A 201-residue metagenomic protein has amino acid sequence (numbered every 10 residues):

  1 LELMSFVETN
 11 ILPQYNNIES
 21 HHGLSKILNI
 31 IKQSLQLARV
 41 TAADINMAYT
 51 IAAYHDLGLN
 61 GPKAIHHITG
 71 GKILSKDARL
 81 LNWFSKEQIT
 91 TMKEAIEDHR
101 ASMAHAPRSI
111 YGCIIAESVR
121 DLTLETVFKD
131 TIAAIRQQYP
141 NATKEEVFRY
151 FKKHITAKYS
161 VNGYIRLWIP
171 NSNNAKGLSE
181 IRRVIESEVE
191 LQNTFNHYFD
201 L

Functional and structural regions predicted by a protein language model:
L1-P13: Short alpha-helical hairpin
L3, H22, I45-N46, P62 (+4 more regions): A generic short alpha-helical patch detector that favors 3-5-residue windows in or near N-terminal regions
P13-N17, V40, K63-H67, R79-F84: Acidic catalytic motifs of isoprenoid enzymes
Y15-A43, Y54, A101-L201: Divalent metal-dependent phosphate-bond-processing catalytic cores, especially two-metal-ion Mg2+/Mn2+ enzymes that act
I30-S34, I65-L80: An active-site-proximal "capping" alpha-helix that borders the catalytic cofactor pocket
I45-P62, H66-G70, T90-A101: His-Asp-centered metal-binding catalytic motifs of divalent-metal-dependent phosphohydrolases/nucleases
G58, A78-R79, R136: Hydrophobic/aromatic-lined pockets within catalytic cores
G71-R108: Hydrophobic, well-structured mid-protein blocks that either form specific transmembrane helices
